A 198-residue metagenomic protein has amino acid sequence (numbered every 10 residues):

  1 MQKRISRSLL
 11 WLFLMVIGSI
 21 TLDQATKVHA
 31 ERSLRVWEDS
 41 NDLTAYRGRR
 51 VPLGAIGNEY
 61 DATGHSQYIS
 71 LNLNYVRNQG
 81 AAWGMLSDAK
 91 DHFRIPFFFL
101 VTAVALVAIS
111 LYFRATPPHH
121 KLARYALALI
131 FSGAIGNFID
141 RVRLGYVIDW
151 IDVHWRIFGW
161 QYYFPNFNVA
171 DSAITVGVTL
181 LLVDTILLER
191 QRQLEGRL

Functional and structural regions predicted by a protein language model:
M1-L198: Alpha-helical transmembrane bundles and membrane-interface segments of multipass inner-membrane proteins
